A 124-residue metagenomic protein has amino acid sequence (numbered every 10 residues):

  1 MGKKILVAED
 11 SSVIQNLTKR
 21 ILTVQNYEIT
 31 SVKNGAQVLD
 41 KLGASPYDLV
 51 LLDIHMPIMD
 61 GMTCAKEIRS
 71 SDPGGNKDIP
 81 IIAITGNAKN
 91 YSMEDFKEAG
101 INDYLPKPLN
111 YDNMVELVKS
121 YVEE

Functional and structural regions predicted by a protein language model:
E9: Conserved acidic carboxylate
N16-V24: Charged docking surfaces used in two-component/phosphorelay signaling
S31-D40, G61-T63: Helix N-cap/capping motif at the beta->alpha junctions
S45-L51: Active-site beta3 strand of CheY-like receiver
M56-M59: Receiver (REC) domain active-site loop signature in two-component systems and cognate sites in sensor histidine kinases
M62-N76: Short amphipathic alpha-helix used as the core "switch/output" element in two-component signaling
I82-I84: Hydrophobic/aromatic residues positioned on beta-strands within the core alpha/beta folds
L109-V118: C-terminal output helix
